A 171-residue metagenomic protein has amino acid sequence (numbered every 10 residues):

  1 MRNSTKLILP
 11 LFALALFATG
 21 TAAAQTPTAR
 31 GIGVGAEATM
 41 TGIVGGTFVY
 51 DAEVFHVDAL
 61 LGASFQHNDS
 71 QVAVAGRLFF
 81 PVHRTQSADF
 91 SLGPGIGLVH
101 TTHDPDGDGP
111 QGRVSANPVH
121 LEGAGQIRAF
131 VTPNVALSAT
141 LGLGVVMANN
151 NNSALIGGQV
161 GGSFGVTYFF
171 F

Functional and structural regions predicted by a protein language model:
M1-A29: Cleavable N-terminal export/targeting peptides
A15-G20, G31, A38, V131 (+1 more regions): Short stretches within intrinsically disordered, low-complexity N-terminal or propeptide regions
P27-A38, L92-P94: Transmembrane beta-strand segments of Gram-negative outer membrane beta-barrel proteins
A29-R30, D106-P110, V146-A148: Extracytoplasmic loops and strand-loop junctions of Gram-negative outer membrane beta-barrel proteins
G33-G46, A63-V72, Q86, A148-G157: Solvent-exposed loop/turn segments connecting transmembrane beta-strands in outer-membrane beta-barrel proteins
V49-V135, S163-F171: Gram-negative (and chloroplast) outer-membrane scaffold detector with strong preference for beta-barrel transmembrane
T132-F171: Predominantly the C-terminal beta-signal and adjacent terminal strand-loop region of outer-membrane beta-barrel
